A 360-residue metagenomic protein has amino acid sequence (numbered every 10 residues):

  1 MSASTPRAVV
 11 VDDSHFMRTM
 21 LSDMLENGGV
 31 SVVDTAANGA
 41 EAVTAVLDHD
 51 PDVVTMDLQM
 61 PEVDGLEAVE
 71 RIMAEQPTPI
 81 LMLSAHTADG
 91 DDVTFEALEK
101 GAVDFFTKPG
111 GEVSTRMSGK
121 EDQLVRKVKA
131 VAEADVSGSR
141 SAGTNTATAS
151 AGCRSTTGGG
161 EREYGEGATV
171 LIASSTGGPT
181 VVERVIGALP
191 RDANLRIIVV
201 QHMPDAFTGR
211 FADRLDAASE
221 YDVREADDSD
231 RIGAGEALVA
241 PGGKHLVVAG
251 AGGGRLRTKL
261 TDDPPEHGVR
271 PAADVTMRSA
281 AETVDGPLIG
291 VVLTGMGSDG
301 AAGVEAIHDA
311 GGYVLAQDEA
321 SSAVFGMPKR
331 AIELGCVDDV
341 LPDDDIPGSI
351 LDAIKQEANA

Functional and structural regions predicted by a protein language model:
M1-R7: Non-catalytic signal-transmission and effector/linker regions of two-component phosphorelay proteins
R7-V9, M17: Transmitter module of two-component histidine kinases
V9, V53, V291: Hydrophobic "anchor" residues on beta-strands that sit immediately upstream of conserved functional sites
D12: Conserved acidic carboxylate
H15-D23, V30, T35, A40-E41 (+2 more regions): Conserved acid/base catalytic micro-environments in cytosolic active-site loops
G28-G29, V53: A short hydrophobic/aromatic micro-motif that marks alpha-helical segments and, especially, helix-coil
T35-V53: Acidic, metal-coordinating helix/loop segments flanking the phosphotransfer/catalytic sites of two-component signaling
M56: Negatively charged
